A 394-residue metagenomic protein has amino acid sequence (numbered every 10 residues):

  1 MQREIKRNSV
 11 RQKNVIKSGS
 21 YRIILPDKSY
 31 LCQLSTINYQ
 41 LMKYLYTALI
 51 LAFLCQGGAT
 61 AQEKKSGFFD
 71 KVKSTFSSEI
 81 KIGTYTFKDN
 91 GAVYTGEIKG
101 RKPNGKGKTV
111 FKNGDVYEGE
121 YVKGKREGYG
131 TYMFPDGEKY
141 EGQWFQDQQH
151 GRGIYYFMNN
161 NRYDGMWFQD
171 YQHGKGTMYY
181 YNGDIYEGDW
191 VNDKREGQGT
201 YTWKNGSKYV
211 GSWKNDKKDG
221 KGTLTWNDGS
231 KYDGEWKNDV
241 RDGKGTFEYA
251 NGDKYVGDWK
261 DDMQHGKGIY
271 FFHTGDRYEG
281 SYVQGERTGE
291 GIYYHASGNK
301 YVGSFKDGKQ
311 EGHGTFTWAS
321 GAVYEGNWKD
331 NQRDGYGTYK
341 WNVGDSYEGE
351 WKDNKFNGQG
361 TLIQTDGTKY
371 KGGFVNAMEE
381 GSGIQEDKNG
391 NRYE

Functional and structural regions predicted by a protein language model:
M1-R3, N8-S9, K13-D27, L31-L41: Short, basic, low-complexity termini and linkers enriched in Ser/Thr/Gly/Pro that act as targeting/leader peptides
T47-Q56: Bacterial N-terminal signal peptides
G57-A61: Sec/Tat signal peptide C-region and signal peptidase I cleavage site
E63-V116, E120, Y393-E394: N-terminal segments that cap or nucleate solenoid repeat domains
D89-N90, N113, D136, N159 (+10 more regions): Acidic/polar residues in short coil/turn loops that connect beta-strands within repeat-based beta-sheet scaffolds
V93-N104, V116-E127, K139-H150, R162-H173 (+10 more regions): Conserved anchor residues at repeat-unit boundaries in beta-strand-based tandem repeats, strongest for the MORN repeat
K108, E118, T131-F134, E141-Q143 (+15 more regions): Short beta-strand elements of solenoid repeat domains
